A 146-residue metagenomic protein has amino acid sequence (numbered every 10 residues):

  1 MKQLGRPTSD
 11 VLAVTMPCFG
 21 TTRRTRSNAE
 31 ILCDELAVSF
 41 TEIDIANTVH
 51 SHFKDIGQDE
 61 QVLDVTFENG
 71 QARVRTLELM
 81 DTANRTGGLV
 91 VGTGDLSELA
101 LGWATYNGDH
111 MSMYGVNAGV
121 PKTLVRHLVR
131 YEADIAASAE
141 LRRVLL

Functional and structural regions predicted by a protein language model:
M1: A conserved segment at the C-terminal end of the G1
L4-T66, A72, E98, V144-L146: A conserved beta-strand->alpha-helix junction
H50-V62, N69-L146: Nucleotide-activated chemistry modules centered on ATP-dependent adenylation/adenylyltransferase
